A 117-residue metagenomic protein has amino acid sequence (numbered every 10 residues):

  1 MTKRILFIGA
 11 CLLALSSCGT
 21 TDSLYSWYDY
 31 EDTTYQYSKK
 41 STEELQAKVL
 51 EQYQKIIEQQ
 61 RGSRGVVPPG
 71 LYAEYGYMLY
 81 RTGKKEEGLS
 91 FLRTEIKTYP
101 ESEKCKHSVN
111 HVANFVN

Functional and structural regions predicted by a protein language model:
L12-Y35: Bacterial Sec signal peptide processing site at the extreme N-terminus
D22, I56-V66: Flexible helix-coil transition and linker loops at the boundaries of alpha-helical arrays
S41-Q54, K85: Helix-turn-helix repeat elements of alpha-solenoid scaffolds
V49, V67-P68: Residues that mark the junctions of alpha-helical repeat units in TPR/alpha-solenoid scaffolds
E74-Y75: Structural register within alpha-helical repeat arrays
